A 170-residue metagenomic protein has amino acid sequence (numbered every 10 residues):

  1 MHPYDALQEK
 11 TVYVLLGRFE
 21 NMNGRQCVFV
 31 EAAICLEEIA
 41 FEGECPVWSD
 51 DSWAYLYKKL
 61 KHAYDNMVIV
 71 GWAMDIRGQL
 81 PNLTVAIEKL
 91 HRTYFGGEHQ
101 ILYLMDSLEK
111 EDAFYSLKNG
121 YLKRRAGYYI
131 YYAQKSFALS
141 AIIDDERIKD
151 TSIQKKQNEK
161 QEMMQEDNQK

Functional and structural regions predicted by a protein language model:
M1-G71, I76-M164, K170: N-terminal beta-strand/alpha-helix entry module and adjacent surface of metal-dependent catalytic domains
